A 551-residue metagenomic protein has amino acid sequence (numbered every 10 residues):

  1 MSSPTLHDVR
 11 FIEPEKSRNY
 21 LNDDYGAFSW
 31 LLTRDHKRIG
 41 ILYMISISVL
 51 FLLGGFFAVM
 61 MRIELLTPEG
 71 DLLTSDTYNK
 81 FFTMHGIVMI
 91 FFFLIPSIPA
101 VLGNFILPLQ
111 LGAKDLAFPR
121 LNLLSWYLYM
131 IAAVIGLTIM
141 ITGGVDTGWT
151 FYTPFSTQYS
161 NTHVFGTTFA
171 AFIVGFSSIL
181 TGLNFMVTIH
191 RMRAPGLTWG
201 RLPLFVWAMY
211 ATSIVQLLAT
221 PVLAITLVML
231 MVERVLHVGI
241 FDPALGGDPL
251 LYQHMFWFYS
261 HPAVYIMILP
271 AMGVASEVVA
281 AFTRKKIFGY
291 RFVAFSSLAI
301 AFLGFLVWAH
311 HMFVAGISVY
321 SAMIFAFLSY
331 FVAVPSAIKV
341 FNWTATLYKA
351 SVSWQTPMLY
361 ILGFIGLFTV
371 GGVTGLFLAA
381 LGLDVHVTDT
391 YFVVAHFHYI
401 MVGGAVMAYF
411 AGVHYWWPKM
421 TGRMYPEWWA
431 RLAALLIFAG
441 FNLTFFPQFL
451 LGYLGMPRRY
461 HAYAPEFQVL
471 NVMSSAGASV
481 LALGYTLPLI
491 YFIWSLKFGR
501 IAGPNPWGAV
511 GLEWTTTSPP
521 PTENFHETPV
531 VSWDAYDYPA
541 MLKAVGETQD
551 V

Functional and structural regions predicted by a protein language model:
S2-V551: Membrane-embedded and interfacial regions of multi-pass energy-transducing membrane proteins
